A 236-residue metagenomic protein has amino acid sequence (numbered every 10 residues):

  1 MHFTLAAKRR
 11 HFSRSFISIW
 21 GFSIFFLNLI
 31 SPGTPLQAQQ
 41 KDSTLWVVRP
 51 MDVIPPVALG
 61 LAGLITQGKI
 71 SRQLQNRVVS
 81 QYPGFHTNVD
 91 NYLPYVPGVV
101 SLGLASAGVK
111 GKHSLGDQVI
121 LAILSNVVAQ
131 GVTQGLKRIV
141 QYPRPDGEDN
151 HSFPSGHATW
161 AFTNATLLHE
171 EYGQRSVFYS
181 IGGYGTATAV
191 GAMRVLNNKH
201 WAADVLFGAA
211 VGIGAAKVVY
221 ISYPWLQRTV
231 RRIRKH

Functional and structural regions predicted by a protein language model:
M1-R14: N-terminal secretory signal peptides that target proteins for export/translocation
R10, V109-K110, N198: Short loop/turn hinge sites at secondary-structure boundaries
I19-K112, D117-V128, R138-I139, S222-H236: N-terminal targeting leaders of membrane proteins
V57, L61, V119-G135, T163-N164 (+4 more regions): Hydrophobic, lipid-facing residues on alpha-helical transmembrane segments of integral membrane proteins
A62-L64, A129, A187-M193: Aromatic-anchored segments of alpha-helical transmembrane domains
Y142, D146-H236: Membrane-embedded catalytic cores of phosphoryl/pyrophosphoryl-handling enzymes
